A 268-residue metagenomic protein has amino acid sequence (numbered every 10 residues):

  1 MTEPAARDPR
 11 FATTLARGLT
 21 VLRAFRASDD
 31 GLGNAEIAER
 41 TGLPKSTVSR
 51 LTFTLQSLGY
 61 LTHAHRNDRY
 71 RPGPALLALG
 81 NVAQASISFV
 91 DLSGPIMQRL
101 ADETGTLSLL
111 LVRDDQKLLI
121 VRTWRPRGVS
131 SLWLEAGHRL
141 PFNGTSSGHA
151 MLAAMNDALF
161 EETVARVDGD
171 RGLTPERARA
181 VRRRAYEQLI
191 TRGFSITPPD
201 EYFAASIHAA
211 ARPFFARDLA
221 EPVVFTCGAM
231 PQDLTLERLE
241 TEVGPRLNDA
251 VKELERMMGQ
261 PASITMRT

Functional and structural regions predicted by a protein language model:
M1-S86, V90, K252, R256-Q260: N-terminal helix-turn-helix
R26, G148, L152, N156 (+3 more regions): Short amphipathic alpha-helical signal-transduction/dimerization elements
R40, L92-E103, L107-L109, Q188 (+3 more regions): Amphipathic alpha-helical regulatory segments at dimerization interfaces that relay allosteric signals between sensory
D68-R166: Amphipathic alpha-helical effector-binding/dimerization core of metabolite-sensing transcriptional regulators
G172-L173, A204: Intrinsically disordered, low-complexity polar/acidic regions
A178-E255, T268: Extended hydrophobic
G259-T268: Short, highly charged C-terminal tails/helix-capping segments
